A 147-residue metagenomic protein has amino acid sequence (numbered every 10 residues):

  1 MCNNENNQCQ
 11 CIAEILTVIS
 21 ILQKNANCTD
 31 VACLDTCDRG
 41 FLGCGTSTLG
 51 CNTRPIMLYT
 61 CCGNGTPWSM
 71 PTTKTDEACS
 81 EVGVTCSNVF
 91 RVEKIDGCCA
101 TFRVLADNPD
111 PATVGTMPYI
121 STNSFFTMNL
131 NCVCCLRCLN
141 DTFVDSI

Functional and structural regions predicted by a protein language model:
M1-D96, T101-I147: Short glycine-rich, low-complexity segments
